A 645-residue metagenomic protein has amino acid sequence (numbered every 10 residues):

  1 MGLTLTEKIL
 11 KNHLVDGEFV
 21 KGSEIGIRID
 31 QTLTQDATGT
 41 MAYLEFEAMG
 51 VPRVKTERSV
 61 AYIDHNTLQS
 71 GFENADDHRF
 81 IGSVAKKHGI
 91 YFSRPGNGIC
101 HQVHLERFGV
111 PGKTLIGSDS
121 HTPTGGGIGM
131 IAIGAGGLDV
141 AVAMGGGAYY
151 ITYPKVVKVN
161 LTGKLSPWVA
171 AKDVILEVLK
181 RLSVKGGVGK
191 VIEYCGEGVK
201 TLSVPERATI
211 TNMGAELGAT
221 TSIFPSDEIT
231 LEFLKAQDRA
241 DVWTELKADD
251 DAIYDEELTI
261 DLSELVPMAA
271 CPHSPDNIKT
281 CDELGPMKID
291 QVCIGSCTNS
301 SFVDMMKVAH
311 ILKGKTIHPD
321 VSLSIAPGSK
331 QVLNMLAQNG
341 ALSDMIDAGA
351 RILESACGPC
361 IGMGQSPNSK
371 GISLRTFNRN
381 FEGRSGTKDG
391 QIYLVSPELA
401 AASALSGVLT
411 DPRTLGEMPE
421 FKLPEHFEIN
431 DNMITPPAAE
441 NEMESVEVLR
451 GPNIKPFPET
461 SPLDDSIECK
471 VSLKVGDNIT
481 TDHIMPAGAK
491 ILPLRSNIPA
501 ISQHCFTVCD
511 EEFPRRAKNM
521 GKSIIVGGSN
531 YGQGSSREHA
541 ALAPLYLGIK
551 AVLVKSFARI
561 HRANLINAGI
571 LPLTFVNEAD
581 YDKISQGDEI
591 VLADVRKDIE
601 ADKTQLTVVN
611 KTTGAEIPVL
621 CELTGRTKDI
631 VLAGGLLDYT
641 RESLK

Functional and structural regions predicted by a protein language model:
M1-K645: Fe-S-dependent hydro-lyases/dehydratases of central metabolism
